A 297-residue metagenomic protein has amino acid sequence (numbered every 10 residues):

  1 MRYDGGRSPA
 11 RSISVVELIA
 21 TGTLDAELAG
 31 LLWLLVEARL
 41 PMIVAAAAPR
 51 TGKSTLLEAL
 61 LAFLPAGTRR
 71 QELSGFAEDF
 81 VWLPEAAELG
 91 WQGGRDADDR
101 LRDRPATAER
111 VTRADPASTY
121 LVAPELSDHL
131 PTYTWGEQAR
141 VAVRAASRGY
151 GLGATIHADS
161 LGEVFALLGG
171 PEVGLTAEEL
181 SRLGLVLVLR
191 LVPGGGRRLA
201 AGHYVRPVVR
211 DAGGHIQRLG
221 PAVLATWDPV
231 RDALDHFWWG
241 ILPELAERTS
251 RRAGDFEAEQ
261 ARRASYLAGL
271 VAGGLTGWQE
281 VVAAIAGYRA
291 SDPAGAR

Functional and structural regions predicted by a protein language model:
M1-P41: P-loop NTP-binding catalytic core
I19, L152-T155, A272: Generic amphipathic alpha-helical segments used as scaffolds and interaction surfaces in large, multi-domain proteins
G30, E58, S181, V209-G214: Short alpha-helical basic/polar micro-motif
R39-P49, L57-L191: Switch/coupling sub-region of P-loop NTPases
L185-V271: Conserved P-loop NTPase
E259-R297: Terminal-proximal interaction/regulatory segments of ATP-powered molecular machines
